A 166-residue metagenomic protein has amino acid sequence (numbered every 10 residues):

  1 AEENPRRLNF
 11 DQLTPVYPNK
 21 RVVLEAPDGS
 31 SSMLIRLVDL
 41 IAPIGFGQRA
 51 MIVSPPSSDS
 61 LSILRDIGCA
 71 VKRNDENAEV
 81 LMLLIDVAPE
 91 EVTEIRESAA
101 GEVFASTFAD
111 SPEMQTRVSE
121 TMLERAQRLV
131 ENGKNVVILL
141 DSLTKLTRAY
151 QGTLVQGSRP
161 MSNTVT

Functional and structural regions predicted by a protein language model:
A1-E3: N-terminal "pre-motor" subdomain/linker immediately upstream of P-loop NTPase catalytic cores
Q12-S119: Phosphate-binding glycine-rich loops and their immediate beta-loop-alpha structural context
V92, E97-F108, P112-L123, Q127-T166: Conserved P-loop NTPase nucleotide-binding/switch module
